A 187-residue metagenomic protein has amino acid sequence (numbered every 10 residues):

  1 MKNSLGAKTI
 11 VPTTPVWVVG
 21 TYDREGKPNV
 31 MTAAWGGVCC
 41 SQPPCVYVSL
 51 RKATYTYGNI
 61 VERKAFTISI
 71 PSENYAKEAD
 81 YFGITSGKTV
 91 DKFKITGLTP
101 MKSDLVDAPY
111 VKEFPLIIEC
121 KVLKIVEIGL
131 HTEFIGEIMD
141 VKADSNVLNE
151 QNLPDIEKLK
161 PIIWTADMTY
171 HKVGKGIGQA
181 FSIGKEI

Functional and structural regions predicted by a protein language model:
M1-I187: Basic, polyanion-binding surface patches
